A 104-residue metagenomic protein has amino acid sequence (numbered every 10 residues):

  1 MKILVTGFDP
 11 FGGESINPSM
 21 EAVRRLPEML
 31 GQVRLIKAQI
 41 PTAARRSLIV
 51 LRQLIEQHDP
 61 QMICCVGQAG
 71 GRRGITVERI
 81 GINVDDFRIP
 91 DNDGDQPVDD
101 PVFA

Functional and structural regions predicted by a protein language model:
M1-A104: N-terminal catalytic or cofactor-binding beta/alpha core of small enzyme domains
